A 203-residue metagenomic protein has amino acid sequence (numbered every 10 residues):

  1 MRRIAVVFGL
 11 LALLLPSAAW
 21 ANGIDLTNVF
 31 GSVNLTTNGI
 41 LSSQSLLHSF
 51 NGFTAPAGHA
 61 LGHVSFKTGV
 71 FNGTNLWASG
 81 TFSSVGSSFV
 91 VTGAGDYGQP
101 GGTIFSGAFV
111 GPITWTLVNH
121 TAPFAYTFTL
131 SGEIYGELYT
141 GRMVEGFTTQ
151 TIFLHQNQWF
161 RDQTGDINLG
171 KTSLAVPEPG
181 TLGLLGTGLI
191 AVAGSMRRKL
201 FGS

Functional and structural regions predicted by a protein language model:
M1-G23, T164-A193: Short, threonine-centered small-residue motifs that mark membrane-proximal processing/anchoring sites and TM-junction
G9, G62, G80, G93 (+3 more regions): Small side chains
P16, L41-S42, G202: Intrinsically disordered, low-complexity segments enriched in Ser/Pro/Gly/Ala and basic residues
W20-G86, Q150-A175: N-terminal segment immediately downstream of the Sec signal-peptide cleavage site in secreted/extracellular proteins
V64-F66, F89-V91, F128-L130: Hydrophobic beta-strand residues in large extracellular and virion-surface proteins
N75-S79, G86-S88, T92-Y97, I104: Low-complexity, intrinsically disordered segments exposed to solvent
G93-H155: Acidic, glycine-rich flexible loop segments
G194-S203: C-terminal membrane-anchoring or membrane-association module
